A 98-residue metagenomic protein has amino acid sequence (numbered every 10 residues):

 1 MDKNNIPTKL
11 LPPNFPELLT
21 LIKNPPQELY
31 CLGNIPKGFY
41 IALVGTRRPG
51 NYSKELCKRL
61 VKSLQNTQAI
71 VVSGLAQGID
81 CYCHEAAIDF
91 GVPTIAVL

Functional and structural regions predicted by a protein language model:
M1-T67, V97: Short, positively charged patches
Y52-K54, G78-C83: Short glycine/serine/threonine-rich phosphate/pyrophosphate-binding segments that cradle anionic phosphate groups
V61, I70-V72, D80-L98: Phosphate/pyrophosphate-binding betaalpha-module
